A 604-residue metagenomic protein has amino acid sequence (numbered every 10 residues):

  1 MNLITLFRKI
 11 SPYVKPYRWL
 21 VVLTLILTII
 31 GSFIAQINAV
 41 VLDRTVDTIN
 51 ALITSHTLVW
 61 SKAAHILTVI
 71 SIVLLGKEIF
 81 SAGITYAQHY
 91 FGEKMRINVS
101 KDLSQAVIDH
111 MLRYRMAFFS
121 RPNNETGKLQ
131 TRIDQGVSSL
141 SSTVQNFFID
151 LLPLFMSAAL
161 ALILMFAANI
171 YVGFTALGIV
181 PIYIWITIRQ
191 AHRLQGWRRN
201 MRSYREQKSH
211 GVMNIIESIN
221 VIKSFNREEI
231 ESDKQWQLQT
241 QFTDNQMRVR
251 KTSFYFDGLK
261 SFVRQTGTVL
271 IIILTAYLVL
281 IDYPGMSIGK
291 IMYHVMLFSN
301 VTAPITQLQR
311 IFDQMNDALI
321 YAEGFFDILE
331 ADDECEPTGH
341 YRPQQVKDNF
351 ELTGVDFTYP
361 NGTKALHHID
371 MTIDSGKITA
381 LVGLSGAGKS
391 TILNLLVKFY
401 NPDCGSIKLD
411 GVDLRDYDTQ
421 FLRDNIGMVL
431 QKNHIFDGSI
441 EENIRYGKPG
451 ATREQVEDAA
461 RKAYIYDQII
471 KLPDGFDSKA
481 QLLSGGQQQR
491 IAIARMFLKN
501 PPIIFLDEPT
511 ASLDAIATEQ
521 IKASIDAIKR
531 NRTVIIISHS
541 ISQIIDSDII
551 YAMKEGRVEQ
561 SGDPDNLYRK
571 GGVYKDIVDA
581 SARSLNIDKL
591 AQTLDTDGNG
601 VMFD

Functional and structural regions predicted by a protein language model:
L3, I26, I34-D47, G76-P122 (+10 more regions): Juxtamembrane helix-loop junctions of ABC transporter transmembrane domains
L3-P16, L129: A short amphipathic helical element positioned immediately N-terminal to and/or at the very start of a transmembrane
P16, A117, Q135-V144, F148 (+7 more regions): An intracellular "coupling" helix at the cytosolic face of ABC transporter transmembrane type-1 domains
P16, L20-F33, V73-G76, I149-R199 (+2 more regions): Transmembrane helices of ABC transporter permease
V21-I84, F91, F166-Y171, D282-I288: Transmembrane helix-loop-helix hairpins at lipid-water interfaces of multipass membrane proteins, especially the type-1
I97, Q105-T131, Q135-V137, G211-K234 (+4 more regions): Short intracellular "coupling" helices and adjacent cytoplasmic loop segments at the cytosolic face of multi-pass
L164-G178, T252-E323, I328-L329: Helix-loop-helix
Q344-D604: ABC-type nucleotide-binding domain
